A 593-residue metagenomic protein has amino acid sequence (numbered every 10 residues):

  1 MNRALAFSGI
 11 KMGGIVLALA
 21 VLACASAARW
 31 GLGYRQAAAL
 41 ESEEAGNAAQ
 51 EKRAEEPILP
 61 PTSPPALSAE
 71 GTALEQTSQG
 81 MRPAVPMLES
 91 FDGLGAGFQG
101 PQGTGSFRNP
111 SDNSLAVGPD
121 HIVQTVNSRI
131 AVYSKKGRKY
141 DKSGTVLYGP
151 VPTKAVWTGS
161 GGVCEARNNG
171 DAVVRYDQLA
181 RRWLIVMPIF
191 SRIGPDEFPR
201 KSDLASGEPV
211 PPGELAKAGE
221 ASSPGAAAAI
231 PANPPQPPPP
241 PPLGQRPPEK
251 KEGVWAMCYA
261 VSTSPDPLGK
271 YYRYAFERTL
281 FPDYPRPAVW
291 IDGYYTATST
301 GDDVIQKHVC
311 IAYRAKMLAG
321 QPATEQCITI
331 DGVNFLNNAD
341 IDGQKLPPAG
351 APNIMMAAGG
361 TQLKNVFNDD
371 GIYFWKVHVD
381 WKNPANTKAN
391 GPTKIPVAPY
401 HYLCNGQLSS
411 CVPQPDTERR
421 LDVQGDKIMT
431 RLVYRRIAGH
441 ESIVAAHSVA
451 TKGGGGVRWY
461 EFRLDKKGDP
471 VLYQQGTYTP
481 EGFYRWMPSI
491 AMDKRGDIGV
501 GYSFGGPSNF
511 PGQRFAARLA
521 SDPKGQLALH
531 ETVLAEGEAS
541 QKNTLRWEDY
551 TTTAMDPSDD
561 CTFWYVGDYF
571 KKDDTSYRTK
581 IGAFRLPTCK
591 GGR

Functional and structural regions predicted by a protein language model:
M1-G9: N-terminal secretory signal peptides that target proteins for export/translocation
G9, G13-G14, G207, G213 (+3 more regions): Residue-identity detector for glycine
G13-A25: Bacterial N-terminal signal peptides
S26-G207, P211-A216, I230-R593: C-terminal PAP-associated
